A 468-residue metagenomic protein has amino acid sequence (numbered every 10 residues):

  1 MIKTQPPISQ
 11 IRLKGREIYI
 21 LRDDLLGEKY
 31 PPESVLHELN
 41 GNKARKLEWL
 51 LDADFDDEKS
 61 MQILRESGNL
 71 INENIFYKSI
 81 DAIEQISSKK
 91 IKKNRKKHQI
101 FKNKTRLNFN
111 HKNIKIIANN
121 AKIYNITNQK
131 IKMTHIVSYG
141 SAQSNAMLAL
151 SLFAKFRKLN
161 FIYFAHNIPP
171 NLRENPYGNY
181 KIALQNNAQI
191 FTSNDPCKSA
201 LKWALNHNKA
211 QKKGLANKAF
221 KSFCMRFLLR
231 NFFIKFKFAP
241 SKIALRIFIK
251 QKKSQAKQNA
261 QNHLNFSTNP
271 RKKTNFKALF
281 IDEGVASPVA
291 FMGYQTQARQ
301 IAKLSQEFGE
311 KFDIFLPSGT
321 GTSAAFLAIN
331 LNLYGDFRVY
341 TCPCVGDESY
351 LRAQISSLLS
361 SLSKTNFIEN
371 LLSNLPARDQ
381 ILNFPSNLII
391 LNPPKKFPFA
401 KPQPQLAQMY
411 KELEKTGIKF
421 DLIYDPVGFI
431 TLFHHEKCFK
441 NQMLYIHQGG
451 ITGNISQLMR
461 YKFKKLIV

Functional and structural regions predicted by a protein language model:
M1-I86, K90-R95, K102, K115-N120 (+1 more regions): PLP-dependent amino-acid enzyme catalytic core
